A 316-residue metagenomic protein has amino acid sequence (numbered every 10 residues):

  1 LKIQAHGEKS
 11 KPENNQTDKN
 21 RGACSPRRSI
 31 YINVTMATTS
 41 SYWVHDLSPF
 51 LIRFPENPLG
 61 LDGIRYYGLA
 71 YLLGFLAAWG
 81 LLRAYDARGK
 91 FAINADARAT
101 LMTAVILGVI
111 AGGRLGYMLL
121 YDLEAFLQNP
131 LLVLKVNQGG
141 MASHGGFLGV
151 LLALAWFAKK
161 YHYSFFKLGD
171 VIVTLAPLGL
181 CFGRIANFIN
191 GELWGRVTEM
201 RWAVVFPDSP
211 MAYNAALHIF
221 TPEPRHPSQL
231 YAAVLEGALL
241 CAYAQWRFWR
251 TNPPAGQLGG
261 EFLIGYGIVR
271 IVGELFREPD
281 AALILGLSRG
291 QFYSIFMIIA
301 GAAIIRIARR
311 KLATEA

Functional and structural regions predicted by a protein language model:
K2-I3, K9-S10, N14-N20: Polybasic, lysine-rich low-complexity intrinsically disordered segments
N14, R27-T35: Low-complexity intrinsically disordered segments
I32-A316: Hydrophobic, membrane-interfacing alpha helices
